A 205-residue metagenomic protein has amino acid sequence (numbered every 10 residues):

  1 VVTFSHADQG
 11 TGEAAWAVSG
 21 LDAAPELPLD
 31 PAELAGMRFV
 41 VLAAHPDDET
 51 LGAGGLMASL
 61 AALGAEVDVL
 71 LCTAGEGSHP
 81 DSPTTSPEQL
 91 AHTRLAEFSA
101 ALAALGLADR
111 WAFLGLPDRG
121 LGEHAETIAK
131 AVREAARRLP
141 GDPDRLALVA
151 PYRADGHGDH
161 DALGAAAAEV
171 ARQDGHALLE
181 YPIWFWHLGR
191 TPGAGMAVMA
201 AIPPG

Functional and structural regions predicted by a protein language model:
V1-E180: Active-site beta-strand->loop->alpha-helix modules in alpha/beta enzyme cores, enriched in Gly/His/Asp(Glu)
E76, W184-G189: Active-site segments of SGNH/GDSL-like serine hydrolases that catalyze O-acetyl group transfer/hydrolysis on lipids
S86, P182, M196-V198: Short, charged/polar low-complexity linear motifs in solvent-exposed/disordered segments
L116-D118, I183, I202-P204: Active-site donor-binding loop signature of nucleotide-sugar glycosyltransferases
H157-D159, H187-P192: Short acidic/glycine-rich loop or secondary-structure boundary segments that cap or lie
G189-G205: A conserved mid-domain beta-alpha-beta active-site/ligand-binding segment of alpha/beta enzyme cores
